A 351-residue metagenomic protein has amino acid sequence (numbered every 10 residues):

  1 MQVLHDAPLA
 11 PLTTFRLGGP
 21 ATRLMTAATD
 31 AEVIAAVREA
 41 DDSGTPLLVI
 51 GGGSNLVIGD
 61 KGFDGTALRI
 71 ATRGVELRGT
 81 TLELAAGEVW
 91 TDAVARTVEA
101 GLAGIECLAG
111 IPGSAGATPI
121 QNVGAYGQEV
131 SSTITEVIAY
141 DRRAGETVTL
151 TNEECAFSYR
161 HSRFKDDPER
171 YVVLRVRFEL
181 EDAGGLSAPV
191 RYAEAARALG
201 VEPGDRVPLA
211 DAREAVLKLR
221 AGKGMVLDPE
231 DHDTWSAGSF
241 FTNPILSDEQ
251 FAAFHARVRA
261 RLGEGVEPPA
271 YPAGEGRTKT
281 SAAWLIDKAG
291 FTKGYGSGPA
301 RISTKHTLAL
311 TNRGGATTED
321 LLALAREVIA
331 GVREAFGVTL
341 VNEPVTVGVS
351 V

Functional and structural regions predicted by a protein language model:
M1-A144: Anion-binding (especially nucleotide phosphate/pyrophosphate-binding) glycine-rich loop and adjoining beta-alpha core
L4-H5, P11-T14, T147-L310, G315-E319 (+1 more regions): Phosphate/pyrophosphate- and phosphate-bearing ligand-binding catalytic cores of soluble enzymes
T29, G53, G113, G145 (+4 more regions): Residue-level signal for inorganic ion chemistry
A36-A40, R191-A195, L324-V328: Short amphipathic alpha-helices in soluble, non-transmembrane regions that often serve as interface/regulatory elements
A93-V94, A282, I329: Generic structural marker for isolated residues within well-ordered, non-membrane alpha-helices of soluble domains
E99-L102, T318-L324: Beta-rich strand-turn-strand
